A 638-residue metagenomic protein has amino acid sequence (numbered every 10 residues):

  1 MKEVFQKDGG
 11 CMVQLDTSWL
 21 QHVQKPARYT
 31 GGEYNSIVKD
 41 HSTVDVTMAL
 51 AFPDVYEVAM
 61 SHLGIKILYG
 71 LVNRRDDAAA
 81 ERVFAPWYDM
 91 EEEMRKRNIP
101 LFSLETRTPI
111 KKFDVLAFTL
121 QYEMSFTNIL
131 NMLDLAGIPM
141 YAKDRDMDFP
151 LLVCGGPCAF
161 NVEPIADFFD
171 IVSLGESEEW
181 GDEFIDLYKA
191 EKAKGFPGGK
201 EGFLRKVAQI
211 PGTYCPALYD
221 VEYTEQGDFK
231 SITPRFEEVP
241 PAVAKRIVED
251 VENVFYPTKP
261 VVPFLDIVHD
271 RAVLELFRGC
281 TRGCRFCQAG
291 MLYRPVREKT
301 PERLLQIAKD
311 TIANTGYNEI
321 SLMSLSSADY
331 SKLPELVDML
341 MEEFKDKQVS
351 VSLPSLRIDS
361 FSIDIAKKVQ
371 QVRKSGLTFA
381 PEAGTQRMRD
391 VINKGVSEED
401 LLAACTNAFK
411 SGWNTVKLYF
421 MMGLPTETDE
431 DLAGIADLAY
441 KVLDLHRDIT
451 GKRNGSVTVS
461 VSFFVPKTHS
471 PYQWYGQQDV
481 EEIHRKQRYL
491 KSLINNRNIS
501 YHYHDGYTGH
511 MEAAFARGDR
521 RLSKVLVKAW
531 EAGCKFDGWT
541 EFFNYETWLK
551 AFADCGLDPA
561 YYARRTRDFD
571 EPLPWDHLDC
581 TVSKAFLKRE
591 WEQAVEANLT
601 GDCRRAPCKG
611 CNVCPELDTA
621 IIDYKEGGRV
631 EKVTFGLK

Functional and structural regions predicted by a protein language model:
K2-V38, S42, M48-L50, N495-K638: Radical SAM enzyme core and accessory elements
W19-A49, Y56-E57, P216, E222-V273 (+3 more regions): N-terminal [4Fe-4S]-dependent radical SAM core
M48-D54, Y69-V72, V261-F286, I312 (+2 more regions): N-terminal pre-triad scaffold of radical SAM enzymes
L50-A51, M124, D310-K417, M421-T458 (+1 more regions): Conserved SAM/AdoMet-binding glycine-rich loop
H62, D266-E302, G610-G627: Canonical Radical SAM [4Fe-4S] cluster-binding loop centered on the CxxxCxxC motif and its immediate flanking residues
D77-D89: A short beta-strand-loop structural module common to alpha/beta enzyme folds
P86-T233, P471-R520, V527-F542: Glycine-rich beta-alpha loop elements in corrinoid/cobalamin-binding modules across cobalamin-dependent enzymes
F203-C215, L325-Y330, P354-F361, G423 (+4 more regions): A glycine-rich phosphate-binding loop feature that marks nucleotide/adenosyl-phosphate handling sites
